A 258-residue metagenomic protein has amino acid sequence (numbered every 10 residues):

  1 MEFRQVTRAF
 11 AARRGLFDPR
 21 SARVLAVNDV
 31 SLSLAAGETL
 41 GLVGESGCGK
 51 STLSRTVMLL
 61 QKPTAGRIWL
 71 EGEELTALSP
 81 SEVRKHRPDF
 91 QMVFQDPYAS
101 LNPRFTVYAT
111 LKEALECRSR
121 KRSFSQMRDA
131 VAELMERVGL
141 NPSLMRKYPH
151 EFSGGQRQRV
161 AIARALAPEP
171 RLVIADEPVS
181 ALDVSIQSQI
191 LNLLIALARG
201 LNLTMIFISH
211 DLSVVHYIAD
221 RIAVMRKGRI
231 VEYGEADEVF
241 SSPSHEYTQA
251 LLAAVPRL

Functional and structural regions predicted by a protein language model:
L16-S21, K62, L75-Q91, C117 (+2 more regions): ABC ATPase NBD coupling module
M58: Helix-to-loop junction immediately C-terminal to a conserved catalytic motif
E74, S125-S143, L252-A253: Conserved ABC ATPase "signature" region
Y148-F152, Q156: Conserved ABC ATPase signature
E169: Conserved catalytic motifs of ABC-family nucleotide-binding domains
V215-Y217: A short, surface-exposed alpha-helical micro-motif characterized by mixed small hydrophobic and charged/polar residues
